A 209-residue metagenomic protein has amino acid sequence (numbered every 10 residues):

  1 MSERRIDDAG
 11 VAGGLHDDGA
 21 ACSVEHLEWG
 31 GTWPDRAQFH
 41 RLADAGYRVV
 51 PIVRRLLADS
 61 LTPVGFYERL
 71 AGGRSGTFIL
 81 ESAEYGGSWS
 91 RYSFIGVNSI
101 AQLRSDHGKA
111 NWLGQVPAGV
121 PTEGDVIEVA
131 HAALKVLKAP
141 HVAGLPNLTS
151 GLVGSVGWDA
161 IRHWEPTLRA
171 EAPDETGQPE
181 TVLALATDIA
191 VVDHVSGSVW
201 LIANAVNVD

Functional and structural regions predicted by a protein language model:
S2-R5, G10, G14, G19-D209: Signature of the chorismate-utilizing enzyme
